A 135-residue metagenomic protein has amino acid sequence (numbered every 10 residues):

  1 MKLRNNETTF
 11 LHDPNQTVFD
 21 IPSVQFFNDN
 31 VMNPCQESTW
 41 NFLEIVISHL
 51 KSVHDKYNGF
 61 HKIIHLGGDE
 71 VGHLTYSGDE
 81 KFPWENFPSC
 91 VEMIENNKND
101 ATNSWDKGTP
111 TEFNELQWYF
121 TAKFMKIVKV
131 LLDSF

Functional and structural regions predicted by a protein language model:
M1-M125: Aromatic-lined carbohydrate-binding surfaces of glycoside hydrolases
V130-F135: Short, compositionally biased segments
